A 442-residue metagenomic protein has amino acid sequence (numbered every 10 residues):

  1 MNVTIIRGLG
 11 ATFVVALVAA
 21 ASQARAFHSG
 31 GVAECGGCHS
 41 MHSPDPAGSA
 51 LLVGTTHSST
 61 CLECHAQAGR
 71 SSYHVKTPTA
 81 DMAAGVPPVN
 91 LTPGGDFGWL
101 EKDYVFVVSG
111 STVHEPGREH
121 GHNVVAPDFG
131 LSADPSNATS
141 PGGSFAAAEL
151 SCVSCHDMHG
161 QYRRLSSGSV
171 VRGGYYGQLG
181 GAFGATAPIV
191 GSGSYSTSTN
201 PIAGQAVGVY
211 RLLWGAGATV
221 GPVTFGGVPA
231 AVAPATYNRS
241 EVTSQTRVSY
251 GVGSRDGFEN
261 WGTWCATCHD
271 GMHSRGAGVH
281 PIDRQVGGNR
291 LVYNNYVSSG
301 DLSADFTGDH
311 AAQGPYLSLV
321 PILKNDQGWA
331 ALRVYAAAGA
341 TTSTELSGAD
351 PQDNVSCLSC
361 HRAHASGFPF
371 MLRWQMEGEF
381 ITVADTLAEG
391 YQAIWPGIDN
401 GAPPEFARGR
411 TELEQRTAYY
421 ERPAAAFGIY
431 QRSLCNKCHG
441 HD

Functional and structural regions predicted by a protein language model:
M1-A11: Bacterial N-terminal signal peptides that target proteins for export
G10-A19: Bacterial N-terminal signal peptides
R25-D442: A motif-centric signal for short, conserved binding hotspots located in accessible loops or intrinsically disordered
